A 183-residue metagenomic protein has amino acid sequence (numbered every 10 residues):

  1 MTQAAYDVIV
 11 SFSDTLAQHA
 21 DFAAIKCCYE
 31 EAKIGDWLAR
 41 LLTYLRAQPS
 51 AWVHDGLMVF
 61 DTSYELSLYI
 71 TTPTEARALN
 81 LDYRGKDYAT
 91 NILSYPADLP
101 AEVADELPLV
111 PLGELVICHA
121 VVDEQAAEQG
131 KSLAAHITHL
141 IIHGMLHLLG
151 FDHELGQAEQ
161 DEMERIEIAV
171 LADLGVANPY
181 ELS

Functional and structural regions predicted by a protein language model:
M1-T138, L149-S183: An acidic/histidine-cluster motif and surrounding catalytic segment that typifies divalent-metal-assisted enzyme active
I142, L146-H147: Short active-site segment of divalent metal-dependent hydrolases/proteases that encodes the spacing between
